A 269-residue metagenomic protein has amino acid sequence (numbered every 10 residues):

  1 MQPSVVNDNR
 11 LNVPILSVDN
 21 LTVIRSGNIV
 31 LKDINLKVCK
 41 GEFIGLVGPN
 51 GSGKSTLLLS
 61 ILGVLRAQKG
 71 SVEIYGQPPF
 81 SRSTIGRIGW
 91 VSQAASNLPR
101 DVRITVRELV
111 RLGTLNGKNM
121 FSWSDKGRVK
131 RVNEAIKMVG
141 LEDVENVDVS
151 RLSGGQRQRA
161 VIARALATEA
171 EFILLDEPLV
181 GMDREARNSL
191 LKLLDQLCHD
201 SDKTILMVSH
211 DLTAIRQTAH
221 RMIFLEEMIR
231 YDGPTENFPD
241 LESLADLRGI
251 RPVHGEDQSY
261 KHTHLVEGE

Functional and structural regions predicted by a protein language model:
L62: Helix-to-loop junction immediately C-terminal to a conserved catalytic motif
G70-T84: Conserved ABC transporter NBD signature motif
R111, D125-V144: Conserved ABC ATPase "signature" region
E169: Conserved catalytic motifs of ABC-family nucleotide-binding domains
I173-E177: Catalytic Walker B motif of ABC-type/P-loop ATPase nucleotide-binding domains
I223, E227-N237: Conserved switch/coupling elements of ABC/ABC-like ATPase nucleotide-binding domains
E236-E269: ABC ATPase nucleotide-binding domains
